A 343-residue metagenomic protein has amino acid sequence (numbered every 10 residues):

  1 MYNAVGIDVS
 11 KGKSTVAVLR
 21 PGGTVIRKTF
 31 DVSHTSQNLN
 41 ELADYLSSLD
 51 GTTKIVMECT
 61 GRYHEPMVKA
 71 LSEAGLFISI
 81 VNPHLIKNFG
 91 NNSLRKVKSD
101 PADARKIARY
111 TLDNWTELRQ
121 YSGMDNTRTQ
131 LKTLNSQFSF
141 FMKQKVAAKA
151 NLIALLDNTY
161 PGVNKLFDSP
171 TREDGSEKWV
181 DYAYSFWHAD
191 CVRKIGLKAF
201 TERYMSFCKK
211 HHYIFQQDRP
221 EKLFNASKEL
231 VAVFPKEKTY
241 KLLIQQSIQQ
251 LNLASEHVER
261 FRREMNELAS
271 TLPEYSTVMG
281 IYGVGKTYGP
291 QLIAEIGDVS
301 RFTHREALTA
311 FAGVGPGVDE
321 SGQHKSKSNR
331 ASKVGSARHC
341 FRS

Functional and structural regions predicted by a protein language model:
M1-S343: A detector of single, family-specific signature residues that are central to catalytic or substrate-handling motifs
